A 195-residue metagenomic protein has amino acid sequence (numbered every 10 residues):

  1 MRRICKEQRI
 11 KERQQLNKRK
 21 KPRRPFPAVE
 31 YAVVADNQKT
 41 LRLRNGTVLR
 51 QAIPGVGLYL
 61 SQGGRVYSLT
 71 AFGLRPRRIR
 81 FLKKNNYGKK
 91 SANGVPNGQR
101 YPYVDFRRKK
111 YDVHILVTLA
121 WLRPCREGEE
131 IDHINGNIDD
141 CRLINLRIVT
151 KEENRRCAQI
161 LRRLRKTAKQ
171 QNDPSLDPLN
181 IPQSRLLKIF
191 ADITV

Functional and structural regions predicted by a protein language model:
R2-C5, R9-E130, N137-F190: Conserved recognition-core residues within compact binding domains
